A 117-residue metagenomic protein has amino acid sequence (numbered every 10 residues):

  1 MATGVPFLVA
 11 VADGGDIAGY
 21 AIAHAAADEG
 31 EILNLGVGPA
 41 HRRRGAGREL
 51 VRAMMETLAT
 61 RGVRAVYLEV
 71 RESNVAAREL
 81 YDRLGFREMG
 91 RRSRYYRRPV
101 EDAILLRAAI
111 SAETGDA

Functional and structural regions predicted by a protein language model:
M1-R44, V51-R61, A109-D116: Acetyl-CoA-dependent GNAT
A23, T57, A77, M89-R91 (+1 more regions): Structured catalytic core of nucleotide-sugar glycosyltransferases
A25-A27, E72, V100: A short coil/beta-turn micro-motif at the C-terminal edge of the histidine kinase catalytic ATP-binding domain
G38, R42, R71, R98: Residue-level recognition of the GNAT/N-acetyltransferase active site
V51, S73-A77, R94-P99: Short glycine/proline-centered loop/turn elements that form peptide/ligand docking sites
L58-E69, R92: Conserved GNAT acetyl-CoA-binding A-motif
E69, R87-I104: Conserved catalytic-core motifs of GNAT/GCN5-like acyltransferases
Y81, F86, L106: Conserved active-site tyrosine of GNAT-family acetyltransferases
